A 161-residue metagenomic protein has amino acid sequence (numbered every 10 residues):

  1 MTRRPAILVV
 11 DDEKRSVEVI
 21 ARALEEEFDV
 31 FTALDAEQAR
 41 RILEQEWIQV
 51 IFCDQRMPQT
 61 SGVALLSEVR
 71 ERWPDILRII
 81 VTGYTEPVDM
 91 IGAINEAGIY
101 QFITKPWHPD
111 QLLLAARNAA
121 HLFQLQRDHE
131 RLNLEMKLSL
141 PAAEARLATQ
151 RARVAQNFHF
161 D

Functional and structural regions predicted by a protein language model:
T2, A6, E13-T32: Two-component/phosphorelay signaling modules centered on CheY-like receiver
V17, P58-Q59, T82, E86: The feature encodes the CheY-like receiver
T32-V50: Acidic, metal-coordinating helix/loop segments flanking the phosphotransfer/catalytic sites of two-component signaling
L34-D35, S61-A64: Acidic catalytic/metal-coordinating carboxylates
F52, L66-V69, D75-T85, I103: A short, hydrophobic beta-strand element within the central beta-sheet of small alpha/beta folds
A64, T85-F102: Alpha4 helix (beta4-alpha4-beta5 surface) of REC/receiver domains from two-component response regulators
E86-V88, W107-A116, A120, Q124: C-terminal output helix
R131-D161: C-terminal output/effector regions of signal-responsive regulators
